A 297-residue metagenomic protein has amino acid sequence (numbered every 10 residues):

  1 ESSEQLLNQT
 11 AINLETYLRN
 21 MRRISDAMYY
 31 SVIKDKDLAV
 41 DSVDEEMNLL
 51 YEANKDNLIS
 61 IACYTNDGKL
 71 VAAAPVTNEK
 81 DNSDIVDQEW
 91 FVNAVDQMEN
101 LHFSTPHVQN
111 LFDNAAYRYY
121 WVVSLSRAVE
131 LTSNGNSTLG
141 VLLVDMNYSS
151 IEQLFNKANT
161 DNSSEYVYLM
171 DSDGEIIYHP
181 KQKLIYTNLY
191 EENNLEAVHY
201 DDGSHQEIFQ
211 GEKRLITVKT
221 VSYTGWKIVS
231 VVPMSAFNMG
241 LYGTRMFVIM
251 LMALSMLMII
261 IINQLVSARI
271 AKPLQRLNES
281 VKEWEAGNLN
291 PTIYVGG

Functional and structural regions predicted by a protein language model:
E1-L38: Juxtamembrane extracytoplasmic/periplasmic/luminal helical "stalk" adjacent to the first N-terminal
T16-D26, E52-L70, M98-L101, F155-I177 (+1 more regions): Short N-terminal helix-loop-first-beta-strand/juxtamembrane motif that initiates sensory/input modules
D44-E52, T77, V141-L184: Solvent-exposed, extracytoplasmic
E52-N57, V71-D145: Extracytoplasmic/periplasmic ligand-binding sensor regions of membrane-associated signaling proteins
A72-N82, F103, I176-N194: GAF sensory domains
F91-L101, E192-E207: Soluble sensory domains of the PAS superfamily and closely related sensory modules
S124-R127, S133, L139-Y148, E207-V248: Short, hydrophobic beta-strand elements of compact beta-sandwich sensory domains
K227-V229, M234-Y294: Cytoplasm-proximal transmembrane signaling helix
